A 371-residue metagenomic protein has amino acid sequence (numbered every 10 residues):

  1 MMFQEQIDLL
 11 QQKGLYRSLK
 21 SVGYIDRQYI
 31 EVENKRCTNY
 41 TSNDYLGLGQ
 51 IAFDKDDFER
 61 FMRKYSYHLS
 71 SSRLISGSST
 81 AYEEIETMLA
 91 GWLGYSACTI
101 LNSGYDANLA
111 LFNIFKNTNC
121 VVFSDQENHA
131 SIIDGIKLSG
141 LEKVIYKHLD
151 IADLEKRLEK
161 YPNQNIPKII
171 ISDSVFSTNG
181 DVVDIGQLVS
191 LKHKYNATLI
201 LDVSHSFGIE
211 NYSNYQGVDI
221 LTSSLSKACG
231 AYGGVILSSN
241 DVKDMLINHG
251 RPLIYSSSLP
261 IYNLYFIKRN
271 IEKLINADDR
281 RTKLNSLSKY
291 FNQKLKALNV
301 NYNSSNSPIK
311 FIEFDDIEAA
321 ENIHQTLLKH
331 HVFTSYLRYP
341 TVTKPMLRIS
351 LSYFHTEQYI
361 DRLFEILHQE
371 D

Functional and structural regions predicted by a protein language model:
F3-Y67, I166, A197: N-terminal "arm"/small-domain region of PLP-dependent enzymes with the aminotransferase-like
I51-A52, D56, R60, K64 (+4 more regions): PLP-dependent enzyme catalytic core of the Aspartate aminotransferase-like
D56-S103: Conserved N-terminal alpha-helix of the aminotransferase class I/II PLP-enzyme fold
L111-A130: Conserved PLP-anchoring active-site segment centered on the Schiff-base-forming lysine
V144, H148-L201: Active-site phosphate-binding strand-loop segment of PLP-dependent enzymes
Q216-M245: Active-site PLP attachment segment
S258-A277, K283, L287, K296: Structural motif of enzymes handling amino- and sulfur-group chemistry
T282-K289, K296-H331, Y353: Conserved PLP-binding catalytic core of the aspartate aminotransferase-like
